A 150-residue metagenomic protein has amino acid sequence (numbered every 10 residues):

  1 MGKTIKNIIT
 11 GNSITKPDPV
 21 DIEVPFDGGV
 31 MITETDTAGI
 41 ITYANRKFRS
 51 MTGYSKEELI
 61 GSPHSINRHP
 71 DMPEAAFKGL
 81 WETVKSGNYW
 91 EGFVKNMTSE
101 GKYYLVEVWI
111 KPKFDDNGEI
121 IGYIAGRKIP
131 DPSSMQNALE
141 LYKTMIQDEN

Functional and structural regions predicted by a protein language model:
M1-D36, I121-N150: PAS-family sensory modules
I32, I41-T42: Conserved hydrophobic beta-strand signature of PAS-family and PAS-like sensory domains
F48-L59: PAS/PAS-like sensory domain cap-loop motif
I60-D71: PAS-family sensory/regulatory domains
P70-K85, S134-Q136: PAS/Per-ARNT-Sim sensory domains
K95-G101, F114-D115: PAS-family sensory domains
M97, V108-K111, G126: PAS-family sensory domains
